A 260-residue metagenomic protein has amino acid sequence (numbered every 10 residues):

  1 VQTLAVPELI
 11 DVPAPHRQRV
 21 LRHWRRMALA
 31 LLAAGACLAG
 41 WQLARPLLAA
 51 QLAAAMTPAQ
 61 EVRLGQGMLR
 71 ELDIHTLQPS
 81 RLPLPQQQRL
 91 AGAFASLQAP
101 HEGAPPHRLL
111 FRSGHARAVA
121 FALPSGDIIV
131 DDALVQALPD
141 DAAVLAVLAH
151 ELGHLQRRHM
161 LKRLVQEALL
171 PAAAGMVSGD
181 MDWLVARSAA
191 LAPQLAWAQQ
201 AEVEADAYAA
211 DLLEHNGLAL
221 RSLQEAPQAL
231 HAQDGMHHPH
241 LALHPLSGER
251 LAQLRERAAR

Functional and structural regions predicted by a protein language model:
L4-R260: A Zn2+-metalloprotease active-site environment signal
